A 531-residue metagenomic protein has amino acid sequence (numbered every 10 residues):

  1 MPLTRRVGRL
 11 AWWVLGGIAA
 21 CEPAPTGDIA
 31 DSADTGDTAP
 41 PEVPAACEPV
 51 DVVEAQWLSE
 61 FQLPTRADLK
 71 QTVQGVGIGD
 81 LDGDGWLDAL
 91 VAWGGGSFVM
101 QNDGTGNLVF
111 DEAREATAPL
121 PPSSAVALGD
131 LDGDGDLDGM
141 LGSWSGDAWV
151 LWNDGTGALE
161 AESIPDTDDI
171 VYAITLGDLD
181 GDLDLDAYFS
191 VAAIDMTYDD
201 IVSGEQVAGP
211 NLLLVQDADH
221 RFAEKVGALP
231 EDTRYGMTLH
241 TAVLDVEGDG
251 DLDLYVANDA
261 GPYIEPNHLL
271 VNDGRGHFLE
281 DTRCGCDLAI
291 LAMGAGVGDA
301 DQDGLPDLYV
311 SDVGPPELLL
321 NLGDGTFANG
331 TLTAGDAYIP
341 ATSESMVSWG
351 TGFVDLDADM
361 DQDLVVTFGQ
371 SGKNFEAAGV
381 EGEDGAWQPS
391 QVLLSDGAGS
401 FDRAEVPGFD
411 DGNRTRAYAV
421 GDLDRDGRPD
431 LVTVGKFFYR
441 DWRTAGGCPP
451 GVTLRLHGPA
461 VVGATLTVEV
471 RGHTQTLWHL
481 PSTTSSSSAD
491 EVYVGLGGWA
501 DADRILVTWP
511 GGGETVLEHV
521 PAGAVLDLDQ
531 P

Functional and structural regions predicted by a protein language model:
I18-C47: Ser/Thr-rich, Pro/Gly/Ala-heavy low-complexity intrinsically disordered linkers and tails of secreted extracellular
P49, E54, S59-A67, L159 (+3 more regions): Gly/Ser/Thr/Pro-enriched helix-cap/hinge segments flanking short amphipathic alpha-helices
V53-K70, E112-P121, E162-I170, E205 (+6 more regions): Short loop/turn motifs that recur once per blade in beta-propeller domains
F61-G95: Beta-strand-rich domains and repeat architectures in extracellular enzymes and scaffolds, especially beta-propellers
V73-G83, Q101, P122-G133, W152 (+6 more regions): Beta-propeller blade termini
D84, D88, D134, D138 (+9 more regions): Acidic carboxylate motifs that coordinate Ca2+ or other divalent cations, activating on Asp/Glu
W86-W93, G139-S143, A187-V191, L254-D259 (+4 more regions): Hydrophobic beta-strand segments that make up the repeating blades of beta-propeller and related beta-repeat
S190-V207, A257-P262, T367-G385: Short, conserved, GDST-rich strand-edge loop motifs in beta-rich repeat architectures
